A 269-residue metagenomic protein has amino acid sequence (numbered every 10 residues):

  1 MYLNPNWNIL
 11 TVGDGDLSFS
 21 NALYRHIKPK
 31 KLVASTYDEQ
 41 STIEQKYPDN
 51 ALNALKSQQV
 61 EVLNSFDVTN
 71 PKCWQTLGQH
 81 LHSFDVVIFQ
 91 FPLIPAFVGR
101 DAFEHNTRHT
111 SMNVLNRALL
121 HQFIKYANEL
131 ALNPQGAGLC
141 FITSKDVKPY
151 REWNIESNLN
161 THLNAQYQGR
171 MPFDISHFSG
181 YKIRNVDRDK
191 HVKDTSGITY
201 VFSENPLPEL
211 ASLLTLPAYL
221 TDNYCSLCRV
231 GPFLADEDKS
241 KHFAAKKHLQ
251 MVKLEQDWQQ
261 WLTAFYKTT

Functional and structural regions predicted by a protein language model:
P5, L10-W74: SAM cofactor-binding core of SAM-dependent methyltransferases, primarily the Rossmann-like beta-alpha-beta module
L17-N21, Q40-I43, P71-C73, P95-V98 (+5 more regions): Eukaryotic short linear interaction motifs
S57-R100: A basic- and aromatic-enriched beta-loop-alpha substructure that forms the phosphate/nucleotide- and DNA/RNA-contacting
V86, Q90-Q122: Mobile active-site "lid"/loop adjacent to the S-adenosyl-L-methionine
N113-Q166: Conserved Class I SAM-dependent methyltransferase catalytic core
D146-A218, D222: Class I S-adenosyl-L-methionine
L220-T221, A235-W261: C-terminal recognition-helix end and immediately following basic linker of small zinc-binding "finger" domains
C225-C228: Short cysteine-rich clusters marking metal-coordination/redox-active sites
